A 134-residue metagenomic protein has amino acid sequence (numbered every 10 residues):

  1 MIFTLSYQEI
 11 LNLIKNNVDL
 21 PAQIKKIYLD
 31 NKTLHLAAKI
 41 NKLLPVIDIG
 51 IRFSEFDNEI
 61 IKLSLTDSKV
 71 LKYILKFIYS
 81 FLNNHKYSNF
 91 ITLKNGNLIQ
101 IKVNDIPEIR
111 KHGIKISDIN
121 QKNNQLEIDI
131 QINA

Functional and structural regions predicted by a protein language model:
M1-A134: Extracellular/lumenal and peripheral-membrane lipid-interaction modules
